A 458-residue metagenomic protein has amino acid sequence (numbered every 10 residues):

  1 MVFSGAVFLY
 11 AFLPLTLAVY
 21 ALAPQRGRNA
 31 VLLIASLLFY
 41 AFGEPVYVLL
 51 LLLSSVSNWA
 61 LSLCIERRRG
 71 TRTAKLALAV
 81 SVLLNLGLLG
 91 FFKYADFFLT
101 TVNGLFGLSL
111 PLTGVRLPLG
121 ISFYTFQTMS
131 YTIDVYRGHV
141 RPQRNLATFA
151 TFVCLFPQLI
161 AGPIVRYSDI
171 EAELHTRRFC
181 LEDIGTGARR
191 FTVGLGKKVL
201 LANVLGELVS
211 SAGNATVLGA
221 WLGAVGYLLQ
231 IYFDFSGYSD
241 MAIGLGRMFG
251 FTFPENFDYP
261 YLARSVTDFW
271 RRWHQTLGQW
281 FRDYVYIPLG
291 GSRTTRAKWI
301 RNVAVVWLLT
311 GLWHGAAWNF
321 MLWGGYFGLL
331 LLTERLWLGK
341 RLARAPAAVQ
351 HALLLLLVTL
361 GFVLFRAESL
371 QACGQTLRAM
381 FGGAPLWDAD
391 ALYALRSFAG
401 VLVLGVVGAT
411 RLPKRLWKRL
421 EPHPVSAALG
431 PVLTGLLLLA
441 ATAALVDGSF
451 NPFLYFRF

Functional and structural regions predicted by a protein language model:
M1-R457: Membrane-embedded transmembrane alpha-helical bundles that form the catalytic cores of multi-pass lipid-modifying
